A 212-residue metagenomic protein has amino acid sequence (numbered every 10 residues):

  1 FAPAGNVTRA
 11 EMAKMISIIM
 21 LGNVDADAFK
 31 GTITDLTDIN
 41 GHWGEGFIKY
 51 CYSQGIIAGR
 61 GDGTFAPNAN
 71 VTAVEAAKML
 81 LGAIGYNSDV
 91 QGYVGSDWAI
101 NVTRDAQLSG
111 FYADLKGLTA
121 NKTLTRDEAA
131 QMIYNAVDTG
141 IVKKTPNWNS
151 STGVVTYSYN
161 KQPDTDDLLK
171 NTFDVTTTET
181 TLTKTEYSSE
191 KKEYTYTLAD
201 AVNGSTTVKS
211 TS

Functional and structural regions predicted by a protein language model:
F1-A13, S17-E45, Q54-V74, L81-T123 (+3 more regions): Feature responds to low-complexity, polar/acidic, surface-exposed segments characteristic of secreted/exported proteins
D127, Q131-M132: Surface-exposed binding/hinge segments that line and control ligand-binding clefts or catalytic entry sites
K192-L198: Short aromatic-glycine-enriched beta-strand elements
S212: Short nucleic-acid-contacting surface segments enriched for D/E, G, S/T with interspersed K/R
